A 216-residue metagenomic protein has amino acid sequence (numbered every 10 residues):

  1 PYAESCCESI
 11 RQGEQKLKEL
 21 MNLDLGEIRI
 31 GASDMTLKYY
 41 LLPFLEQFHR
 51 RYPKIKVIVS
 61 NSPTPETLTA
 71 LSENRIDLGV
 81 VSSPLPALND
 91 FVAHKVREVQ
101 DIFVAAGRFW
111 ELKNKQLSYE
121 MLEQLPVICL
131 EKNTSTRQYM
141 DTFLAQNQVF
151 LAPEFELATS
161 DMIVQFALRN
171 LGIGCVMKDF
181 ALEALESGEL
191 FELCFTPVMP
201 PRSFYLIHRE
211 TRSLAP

Functional and structural regions predicted by a protein language model:
P1-L25: Alpha-helical "hinge/linker" immediately C-terminal to small N-terminal DNA-binding modules
L25-L88, L157: Central regulatory/effector-binding core of bacterial HTH transcription factors
E27-G31, G79, I128, G174 (+1 more regions): Short, well-ordered beta-strand segments
Y40, F191-P216: A late-sequence structural motif
P63-L68, S72-I76, S82, T136-L193: Hydrophobic hinge/microswitch elements
D90-I128: Flexible hinge/capping segments at coil-to-helix
V92-I102, S187-P200: Short beta-strand->loop
E111-K113, P126-N147, L214-P216: Secondary-structure junction motif
